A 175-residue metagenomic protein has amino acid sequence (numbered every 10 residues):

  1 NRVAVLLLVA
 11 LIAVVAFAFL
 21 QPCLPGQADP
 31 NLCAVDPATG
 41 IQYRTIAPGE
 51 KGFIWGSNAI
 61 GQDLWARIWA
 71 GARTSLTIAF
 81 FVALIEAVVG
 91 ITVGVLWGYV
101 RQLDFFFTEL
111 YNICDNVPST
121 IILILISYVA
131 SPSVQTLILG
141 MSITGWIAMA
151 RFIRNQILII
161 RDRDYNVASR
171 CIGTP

Functional and structural regions predicted by a protein language model:
N1-I91, V95, Q102, N116 (+1 more regions): Gly/Trp-centered helix-boundary motif
I54, I85-E86, G90, V95-Y99 (+1 more regions): Generic hydrophobic transmembrane alpha-helix motif, especially the helices
S57-Q62, V100, A168-P175: Short helix-to-coil transition segments within interhelical loops that connect adjacent transmembrane helices
I68, R73, T144, A150-F152 (+1 more regions): Short, contiguous, well-ordered secondary-structure segments
F152-P175: Short cytoplasmic-facing helical segments at TM-TM junctions of multi-pass membrane proteins
